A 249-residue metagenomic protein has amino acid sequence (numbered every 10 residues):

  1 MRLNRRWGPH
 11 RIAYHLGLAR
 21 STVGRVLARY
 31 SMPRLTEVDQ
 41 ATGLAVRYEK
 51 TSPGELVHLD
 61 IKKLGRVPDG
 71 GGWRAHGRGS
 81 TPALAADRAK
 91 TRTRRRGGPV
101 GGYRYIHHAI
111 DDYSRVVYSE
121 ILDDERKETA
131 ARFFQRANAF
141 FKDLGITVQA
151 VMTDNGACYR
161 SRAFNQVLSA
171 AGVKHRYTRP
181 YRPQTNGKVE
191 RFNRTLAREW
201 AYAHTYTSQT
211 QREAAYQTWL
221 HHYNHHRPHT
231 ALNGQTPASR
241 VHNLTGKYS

Functional and structural regions predicted by a protein language model:
M1-R78, A157, N165-Q166, R179-T185 (+1 more regions): Basic, flexible linker segments flanking DNA-binding modules in nucleic acid-interacting mobile-element proteins
I12, V23, D60, A109 (+10 more regions): Mobile genetic element proteins and their domesticated derivatives, centered on retroelements and DNA transposons
G54, S169-V173, R194-S249: C-terminal domain-tail junction helix/linker
G54-L64, L84-R95: Two-metal-ion RNase H-like nuclease active-site motif
L84, K90-G97, G102-Y105, E120-G145: Active-site beta-loop-alpha junctions of metal-dependent nucleic acid enzymes, especially the RNase H-like/DDE
V116-E120, R176-T178, Y202: Short small-residue beta-strand/loop micro-motif enriched in glycine and branched aliphatics
E125, L144-S161, Y181, N233-A238: Acidic/histidine-rich, metal-coordinating catalytic segments
T147-N155, S169-K188, H204-T207: RNase H-like polynucleotidyl transferase catalytic core
